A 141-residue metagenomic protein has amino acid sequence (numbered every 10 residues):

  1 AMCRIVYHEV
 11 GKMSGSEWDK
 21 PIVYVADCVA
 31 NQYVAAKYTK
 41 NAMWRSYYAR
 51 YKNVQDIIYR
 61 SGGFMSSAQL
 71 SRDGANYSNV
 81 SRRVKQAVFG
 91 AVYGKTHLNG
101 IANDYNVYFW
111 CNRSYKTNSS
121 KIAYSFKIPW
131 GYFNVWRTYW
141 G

Functional and structural regions predicted by a protein language model:
A1-G141: Bacterial extracytoplasmic/cell-wall-associated proteins, especially those involved in peptidoglycan
